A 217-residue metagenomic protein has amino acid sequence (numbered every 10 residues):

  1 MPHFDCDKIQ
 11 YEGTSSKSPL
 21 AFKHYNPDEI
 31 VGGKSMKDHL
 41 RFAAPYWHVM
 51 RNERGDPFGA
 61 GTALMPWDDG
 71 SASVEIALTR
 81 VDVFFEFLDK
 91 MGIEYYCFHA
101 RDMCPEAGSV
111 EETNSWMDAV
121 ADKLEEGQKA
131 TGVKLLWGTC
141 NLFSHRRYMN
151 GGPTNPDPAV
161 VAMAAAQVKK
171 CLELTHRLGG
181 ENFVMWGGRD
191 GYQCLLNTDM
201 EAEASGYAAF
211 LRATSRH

Functional and structural regions predicted by a protein language model:
M1-G138: Alpha/beta catalytic barrel-like cores
D28-V31, V81-E86, Y95, P105-H217: Active-site acidic/histidine proton-transfer and metal-coordination neighborhood in alpha/beta enzyme cores
